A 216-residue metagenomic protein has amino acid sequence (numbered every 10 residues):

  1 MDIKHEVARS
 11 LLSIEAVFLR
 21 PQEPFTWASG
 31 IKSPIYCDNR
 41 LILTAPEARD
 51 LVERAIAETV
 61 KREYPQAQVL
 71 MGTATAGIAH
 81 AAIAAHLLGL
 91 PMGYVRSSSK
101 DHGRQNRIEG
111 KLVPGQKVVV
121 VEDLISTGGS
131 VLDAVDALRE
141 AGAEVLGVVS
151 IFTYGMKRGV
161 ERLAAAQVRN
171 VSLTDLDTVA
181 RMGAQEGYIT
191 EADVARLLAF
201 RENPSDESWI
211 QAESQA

Functional and structural regions predicted by a protein language model:
M1-V121, G129-A216: PRPP-associated nucleotide enzymes
